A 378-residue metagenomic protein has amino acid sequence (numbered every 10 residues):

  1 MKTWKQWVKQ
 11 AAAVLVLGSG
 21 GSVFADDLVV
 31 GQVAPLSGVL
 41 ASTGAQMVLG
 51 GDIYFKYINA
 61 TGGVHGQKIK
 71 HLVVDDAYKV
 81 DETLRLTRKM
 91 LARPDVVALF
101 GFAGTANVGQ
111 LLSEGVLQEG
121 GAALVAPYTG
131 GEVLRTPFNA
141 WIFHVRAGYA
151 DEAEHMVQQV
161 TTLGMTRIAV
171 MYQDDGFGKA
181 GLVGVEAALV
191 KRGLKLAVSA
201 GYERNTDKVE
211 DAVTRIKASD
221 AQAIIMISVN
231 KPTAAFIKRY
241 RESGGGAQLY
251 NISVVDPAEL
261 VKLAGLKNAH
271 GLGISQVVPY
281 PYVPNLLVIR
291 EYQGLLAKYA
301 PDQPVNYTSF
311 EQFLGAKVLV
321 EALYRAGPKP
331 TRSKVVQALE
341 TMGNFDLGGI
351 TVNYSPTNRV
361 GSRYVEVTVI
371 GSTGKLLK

Functional and structural regions predicted by a protein language model:
K2-A11: Bacterial N-terminal signal peptides that target proteins for export
G21-A25: Sec/Tat signal peptide C-region and signal peptidase I cleavage site
D27-V29, S42-L49, T61-V133, E203-T206 (+2 more regions): Beta-alpha junction/loop-to-helix N-cap segments that form part of ligand/metal-binding clefts
G31-G51, V74-D81, A103-G104, M171-K179 (+3 more regions): Extracytoplasmic "Venus flytrap"
E82-R85, G131-V133, A140-G244, A258 (+2 more regions): Extracellular/periplasmic Venus flytrap/periplasmic-binding protein
M90-G104, A122-P127, A169-Y172, D220-N230 (+3 more regions): Periplasmic-binding protein-like
I237-E311, G374-L377: Extracellular/periplasmic periplasmic-binding protein-like sensory domains
K298-S309, V320-L376: Segments of small-molecule ligand-sensing domains
